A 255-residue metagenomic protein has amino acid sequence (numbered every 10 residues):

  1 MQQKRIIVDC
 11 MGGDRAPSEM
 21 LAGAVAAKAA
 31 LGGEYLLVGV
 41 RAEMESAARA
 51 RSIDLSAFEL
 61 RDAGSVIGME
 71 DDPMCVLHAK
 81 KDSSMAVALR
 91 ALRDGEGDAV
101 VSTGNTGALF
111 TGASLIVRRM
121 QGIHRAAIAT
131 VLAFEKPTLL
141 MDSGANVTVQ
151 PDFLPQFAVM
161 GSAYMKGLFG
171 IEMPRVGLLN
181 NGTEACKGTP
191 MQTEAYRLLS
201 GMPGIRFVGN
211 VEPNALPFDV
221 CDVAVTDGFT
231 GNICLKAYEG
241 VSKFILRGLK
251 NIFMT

Functional and structural regions predicted by a protein language model:
M1-E45: N-terminal phosphate-binding or glycine-rich loops at protein starts, especially the Walker A/P-loop of NTPases
Q2-I6, L31-G33, D54-S56, D94-D98 (+6 more regions): Short coil/turn connectors at secondary-structure junctions
R15-M20, D82-G95, A99-A113, M120 (+5 more regions): Short glycine/serine/threonine-rich phosphate/pyrophosphate-binding segments that cradle anionic phosphate groups
S18-E19, E34-L36, A42, V147-G209 (+2 more regions): Glycine-rich phosphate/diphosphate-binding loop of Rossmann-like nucleotide-binding domains
R41-A42, G64-V66, N180-A185, V211-A215 (+2 more regions): Glycine-rich beta-alpha junction loops
I53-G97: Phosphate/nucleotide-donor binding subsite
S114-L139, V220-A224, G228-T255: Glycine-rich phosphate/nucleotide-binding loop
L132-D152: A structural-propensity feature for long, helix-poor, extended segments
